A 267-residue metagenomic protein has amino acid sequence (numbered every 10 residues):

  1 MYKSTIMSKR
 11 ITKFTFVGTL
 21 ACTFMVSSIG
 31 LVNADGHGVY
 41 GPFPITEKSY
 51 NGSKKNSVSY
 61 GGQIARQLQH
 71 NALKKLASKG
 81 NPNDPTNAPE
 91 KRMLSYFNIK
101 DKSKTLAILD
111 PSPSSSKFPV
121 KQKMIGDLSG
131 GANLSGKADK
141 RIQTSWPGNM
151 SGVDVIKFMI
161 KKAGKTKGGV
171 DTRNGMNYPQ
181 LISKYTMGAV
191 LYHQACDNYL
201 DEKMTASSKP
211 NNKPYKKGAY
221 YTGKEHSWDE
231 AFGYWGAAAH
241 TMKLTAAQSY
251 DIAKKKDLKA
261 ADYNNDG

Functional and structural regions predicted by a protein language model:
T5-G18: Bacterial N-terminal signal peptides that target proteins for export
S8, S27-S28: Short linear Ser/Thr-Pro motifs
T12-F14, C22, G41: Short non-domain terminal segments
V17-S27: Bacterial N-terminal signal peptides
S28-A34: Sec/Tat signal peptide C-region and signal peptidase I cleavage site
A34-G267: Mature extracytoplasmic or organellar-lumen-exposed domains after removal of signal/transit peptides
